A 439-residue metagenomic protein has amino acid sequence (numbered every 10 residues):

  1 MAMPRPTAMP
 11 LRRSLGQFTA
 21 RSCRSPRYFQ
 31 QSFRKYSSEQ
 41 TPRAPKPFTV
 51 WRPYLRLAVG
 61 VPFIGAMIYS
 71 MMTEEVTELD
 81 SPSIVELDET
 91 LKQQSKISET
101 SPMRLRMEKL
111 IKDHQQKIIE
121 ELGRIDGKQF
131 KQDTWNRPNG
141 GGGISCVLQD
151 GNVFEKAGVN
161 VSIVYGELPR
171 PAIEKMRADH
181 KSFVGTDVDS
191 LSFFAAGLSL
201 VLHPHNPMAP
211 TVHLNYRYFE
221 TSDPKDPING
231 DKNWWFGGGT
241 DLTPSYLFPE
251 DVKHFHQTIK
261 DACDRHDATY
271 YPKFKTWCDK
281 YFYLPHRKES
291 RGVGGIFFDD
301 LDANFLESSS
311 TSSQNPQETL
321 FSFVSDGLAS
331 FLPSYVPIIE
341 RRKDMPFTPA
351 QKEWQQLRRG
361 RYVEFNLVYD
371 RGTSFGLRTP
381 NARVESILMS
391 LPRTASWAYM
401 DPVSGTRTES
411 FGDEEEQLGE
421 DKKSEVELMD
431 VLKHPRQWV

Functional and structural regions predicted by a protein language model:
M1-V61: N-terminal mitochondrial targeting presequence
G65-D80: Short hydrophobic alpha-helical membrane-entry/anchor segments
E99-T186, S312-T348, K352-Y362, N366-V368: Gly/Pro-rich turn-and-neighbor structural signature
R106-F130, S190, A196-V201, N215-R217 (+4 more regions): Domain-wide signal for the mature, well-folded portions of proteins, strongly enriched in nucleus-encoded organellar
S145-G238: Internal mixed beta-strand/loop scaffold within catalytic domains of large alpha/beta enzymes
G230-M345: Long, contiguous internal "core" modules enriched in hydrophobic/ aromatic residues
K280-F297, E340-S386: An amphipathic alpha-helical core segment
T373, L377-V439: TerminUS-proximal long segments
